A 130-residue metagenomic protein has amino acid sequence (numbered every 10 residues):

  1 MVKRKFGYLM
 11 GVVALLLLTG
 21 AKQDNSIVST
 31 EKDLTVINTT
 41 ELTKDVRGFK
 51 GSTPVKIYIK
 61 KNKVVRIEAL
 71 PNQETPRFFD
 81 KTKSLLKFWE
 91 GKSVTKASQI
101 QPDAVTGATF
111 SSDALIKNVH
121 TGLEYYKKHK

Functional and structural regions predicted by a protein language model:
V2, G7-L9, G20-D113, H120-K130: Flexible, solvent-exposed loop/hinge segments and secondary-structure transition points
